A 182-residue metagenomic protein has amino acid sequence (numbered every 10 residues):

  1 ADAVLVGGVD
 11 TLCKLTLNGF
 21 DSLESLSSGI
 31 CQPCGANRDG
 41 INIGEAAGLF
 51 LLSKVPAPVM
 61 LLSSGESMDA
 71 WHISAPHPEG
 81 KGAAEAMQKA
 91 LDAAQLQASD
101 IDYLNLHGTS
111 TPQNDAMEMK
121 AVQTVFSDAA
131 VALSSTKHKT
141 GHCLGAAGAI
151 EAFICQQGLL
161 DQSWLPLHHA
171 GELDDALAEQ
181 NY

Functional and structural regions predicted by a protein language model:
D2-V4, S27-G35, V55-V59, E85-S99 (+2 more regions): Structural signature of cysteine-dependent C-C bond-forming condensing enzymes
G8-C13, G65-D69, G108-S110, K137-G141 (+1 more regions): Acidic, glycine-rich active-site loops and adjacent beta-strand->loop/helix elements that engage anionic groups
G8-V9, I41, E45, E66 (+4 more regions): Gly/Ser/Thr-rich helix-start
V9-T11, N18-E24: Fold-level recognition of mixed alpha/beta catalytic cores in primary-metabolism enzymes, strongest
L12-K14, A98-A116, F126, A130: Conserved beta-ketoacyl condensing-enzyme motif
F20, L51, L61, I101 (+2 more regions): Conserved small-residue
L26, I30-A94, Y103: Condensing-enzyme catalytic core mediating Claisen C-C bond formation in acyl metabolism
I73-E79, T109-F126, C143-I150: Short glycine/threonine-rich loop-to-helix capping motif typified by GTGT followed within a few residues by an Asp-Pro
